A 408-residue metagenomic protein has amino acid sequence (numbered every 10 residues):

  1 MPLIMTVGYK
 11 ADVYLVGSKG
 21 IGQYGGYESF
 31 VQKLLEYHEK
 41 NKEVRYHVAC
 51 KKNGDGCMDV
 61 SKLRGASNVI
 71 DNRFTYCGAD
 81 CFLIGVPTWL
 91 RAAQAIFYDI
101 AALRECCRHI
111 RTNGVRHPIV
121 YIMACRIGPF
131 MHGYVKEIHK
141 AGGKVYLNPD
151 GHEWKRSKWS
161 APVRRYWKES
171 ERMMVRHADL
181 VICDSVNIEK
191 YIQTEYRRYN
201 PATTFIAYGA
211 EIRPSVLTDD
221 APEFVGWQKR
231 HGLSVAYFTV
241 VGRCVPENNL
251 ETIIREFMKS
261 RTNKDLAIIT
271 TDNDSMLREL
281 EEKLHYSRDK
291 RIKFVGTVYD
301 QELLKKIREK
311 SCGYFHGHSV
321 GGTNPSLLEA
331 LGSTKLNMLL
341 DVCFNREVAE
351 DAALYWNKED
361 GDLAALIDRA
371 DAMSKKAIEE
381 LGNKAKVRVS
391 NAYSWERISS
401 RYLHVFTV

Functional and structural regions predicted by a protein language model:
Y14, G226-N248, I254-R261, A267: Conserved donor-binding/catalytic core segment of Leloir-type glycosyltransferases
C50-G54, A210, V241, D265-L280 (+1 more regions): Glycosyltransferase donor-sugar binding loop
A92-C107, H117-P149, G322: An aromatic- and histidine-rich active-site surface loop
V163-V181: Membrane-proximal helix-turn-helix segments that form the acceptor-binding/catalytic region of lipid-linked
V175-T203, A210-P214, Y402: A short, active-site helix/loop in glycosyltransferases that binds the activated sugar's phosphate group
K306-G322, K335: Acidic donor-binding loop of glycosyltransferase active sites
A353-G361, R369-K375: Conserved acidic donor-binding segment of nucleotide-sugar-dependent glycosyltransferases
K375-F406: A charged, aromatic-enriched C-terminal amphipathic alpha-helix characteristic of glycosyltransferases across folds
